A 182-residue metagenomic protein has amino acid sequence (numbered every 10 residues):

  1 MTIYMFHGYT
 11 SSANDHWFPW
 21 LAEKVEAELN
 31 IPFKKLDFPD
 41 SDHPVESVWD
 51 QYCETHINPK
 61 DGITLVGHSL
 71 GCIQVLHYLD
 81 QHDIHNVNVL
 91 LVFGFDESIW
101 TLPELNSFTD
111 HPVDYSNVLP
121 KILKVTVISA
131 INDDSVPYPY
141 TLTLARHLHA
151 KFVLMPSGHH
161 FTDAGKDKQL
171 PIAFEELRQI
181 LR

Functional and structural regions predicted by a protein language model:
T2-D61: Active-site catalytic motif of lipid deacylating hydrolases and related acyltransferases
P32, R146-T162: Catalytic histidine neighborhood in serine/cysteine hydrolases with alpha/beta-hydrolase-type architecture
D42-D50, G94-V118, G165: Flexible "cap/lid" loop of the alpha/beta hydrolase fold
P44, G158-L170: Catalytic histidine-centered segment of alpha/beta-hydrolase-like enzymes
V66-L76: Gly/Ala-rich beta-loop-alpha elbow adjacent to hydrolase catalytic centers
I84-E97: A conserved short beta-strand
K121, T126-S129, D133: Short beta-strand/loop motif that positions the catalytic acidic residue of the alpha/beta-hydrolase fold
D134-Y140: Conserved alpha/beta-hydrolase "acid-adjacent" motif
